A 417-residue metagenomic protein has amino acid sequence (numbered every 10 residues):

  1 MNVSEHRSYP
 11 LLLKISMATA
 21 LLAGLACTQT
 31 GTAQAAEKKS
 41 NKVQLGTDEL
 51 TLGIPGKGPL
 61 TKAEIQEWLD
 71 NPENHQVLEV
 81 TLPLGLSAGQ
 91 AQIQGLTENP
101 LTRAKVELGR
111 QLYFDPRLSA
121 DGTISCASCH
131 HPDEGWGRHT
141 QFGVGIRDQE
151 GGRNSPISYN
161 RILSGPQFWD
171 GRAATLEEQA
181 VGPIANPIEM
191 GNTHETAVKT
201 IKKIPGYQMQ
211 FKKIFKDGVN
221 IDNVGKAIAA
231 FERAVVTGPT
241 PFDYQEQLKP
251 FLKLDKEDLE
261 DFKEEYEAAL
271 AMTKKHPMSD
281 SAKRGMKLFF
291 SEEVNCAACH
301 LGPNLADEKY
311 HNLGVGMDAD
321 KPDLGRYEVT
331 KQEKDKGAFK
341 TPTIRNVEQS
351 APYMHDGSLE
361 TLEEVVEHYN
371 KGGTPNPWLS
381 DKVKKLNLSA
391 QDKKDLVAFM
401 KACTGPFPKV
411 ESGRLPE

Functional and structural regions predicted by a protein language model:
M1-L11: N-terminal secretory signal peptides that target proteins for export/translocation
K14-A26: Bacterial N-terminal signal peptides
C27-E37: Signal peptide processing junction and immediate N-terminal pro/mature segment of secreted/exported proteins
E37-G182, Q245-E360, E364-P377, E411-E417: Short glycine/threonine-rich turn/loop motifs
P187-N192: A gly/proline- and charged-residue-enriched helix-loop-helix capping module
H194-T240, E348, S358-E417: C-terminal capping alpha-helices of c-type cytochrome domains
